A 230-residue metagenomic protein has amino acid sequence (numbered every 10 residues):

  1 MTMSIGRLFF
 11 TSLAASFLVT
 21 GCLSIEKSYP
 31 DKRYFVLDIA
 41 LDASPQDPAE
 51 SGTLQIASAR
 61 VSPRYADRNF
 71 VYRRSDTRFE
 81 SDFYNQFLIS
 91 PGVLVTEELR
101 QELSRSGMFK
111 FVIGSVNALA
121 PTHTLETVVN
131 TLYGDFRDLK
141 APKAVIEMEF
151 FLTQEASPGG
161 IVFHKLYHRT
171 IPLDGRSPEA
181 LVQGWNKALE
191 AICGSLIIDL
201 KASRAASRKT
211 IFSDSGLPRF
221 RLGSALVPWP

Functional and structural regions predicted by a protein language model:
M1-C22: Sec-dependent bacterial lipoprotein signal peptides
C22-V93, A202-P230: A structural "domain/chain start" motif
L23-P45, S106-P158, F220-W229: Surface-exposed short loop/turn segments
E50-G52, A66-R68, S75, M108 (+3 more regions): Envelope-exposed proteins and targeting segments
R78-N85, A156-I198: Short secondary-structure boundary motifs at beta->alpha junctions and helix caps
R100, S104-M108, G134, I197-A205: Sec-exported extracytoplasmic/periplasmic mature domains
